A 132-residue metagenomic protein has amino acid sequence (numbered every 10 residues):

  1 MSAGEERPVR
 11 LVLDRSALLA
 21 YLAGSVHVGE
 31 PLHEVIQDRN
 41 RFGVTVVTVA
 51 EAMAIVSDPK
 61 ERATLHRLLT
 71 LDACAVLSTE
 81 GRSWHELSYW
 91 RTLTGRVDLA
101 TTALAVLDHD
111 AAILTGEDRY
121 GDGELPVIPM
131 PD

Functional and structural regions predicted by a protein language model:
M1-V44, A54-R67, P131-D132: Short, well-structured N-terminal submotif of metal-dependent ribonuclease cores
S2-E6, A103, L107-D132: Acidic, PIN/NYN-like endoribonuclease modules and their adjacent C-terminal/linker elements
L11, F42-G43, D72-A75, A112: Short loop->beta-strand "edge-of-pocket" segments that line small-molecule binding or catalytic clefts across diverse
L13-D14, G43-V46, T94-L99, E117-D118 (+1 more regions): Histidine- and aromatic-rich ligand-binding microenvironments
L18-L19, V49-A52, Y120-G121: A generic structural signal for short hydrophobic patches within well-formed alpha-helices
A23, V47, T79-R82: Short beta->alpha linker loops
V56, Y89, E124-I128: Short secondary-structure transition/capping segments
C74-D118: Active-site neighborhoods of divalent-metal-dependent phosphate/nucleic-acid chemistry enzymes
